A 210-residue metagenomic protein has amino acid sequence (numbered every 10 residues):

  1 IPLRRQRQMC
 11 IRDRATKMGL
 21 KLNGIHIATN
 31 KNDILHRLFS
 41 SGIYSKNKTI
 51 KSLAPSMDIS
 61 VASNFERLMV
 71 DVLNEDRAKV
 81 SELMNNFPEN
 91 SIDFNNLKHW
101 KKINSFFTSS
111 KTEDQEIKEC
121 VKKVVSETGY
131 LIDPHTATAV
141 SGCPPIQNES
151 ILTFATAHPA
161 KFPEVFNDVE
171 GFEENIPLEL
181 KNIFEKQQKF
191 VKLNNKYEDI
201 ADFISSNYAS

Functional and structural regions predicted by a protein language model:
I1-R7, I11: Single conserved hydrophobic/aromatic residue that forms the stacking wall/gate of nucleotide- or nucleobase-binding
I11-K17, H36-S41, E164-N167: Short acidic, glycine/serine/threonine-rich loops at helix termini
D13, L20-T29, D33: Mg2+-dependent phosphoryl-transfer active-site scaffold
D13-K21, S141-Q147: Alpha-helix C-terminal capping segments
N23-H26, G129, S150-T153: Beta-sheet entry/capping signal
I27, K31-P134, T138, V169-S210: Active-site/ligand-binding loops adjacent to catalytic centers
P134, E149-I151, F162-V165: Extended hydrophobic-aromatic, low-complexity segments
